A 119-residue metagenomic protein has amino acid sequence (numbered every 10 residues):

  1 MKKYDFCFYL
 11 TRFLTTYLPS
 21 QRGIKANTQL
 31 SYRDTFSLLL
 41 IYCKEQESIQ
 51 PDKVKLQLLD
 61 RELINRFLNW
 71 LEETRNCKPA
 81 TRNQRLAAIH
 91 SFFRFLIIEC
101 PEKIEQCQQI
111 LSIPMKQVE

Functional and structural regions predicted by a protein language model:
M1-K2, N27: A general boundary/transition motif marking the beginning of the first structured unit of a protein
K2-F8: A detector for short, charged/polar N-terminal pre-domain segments
T11-N27, R33, S37-E119: N-terminal core-binding DNA-recognition domain of tyrosine recombinases/integrases
